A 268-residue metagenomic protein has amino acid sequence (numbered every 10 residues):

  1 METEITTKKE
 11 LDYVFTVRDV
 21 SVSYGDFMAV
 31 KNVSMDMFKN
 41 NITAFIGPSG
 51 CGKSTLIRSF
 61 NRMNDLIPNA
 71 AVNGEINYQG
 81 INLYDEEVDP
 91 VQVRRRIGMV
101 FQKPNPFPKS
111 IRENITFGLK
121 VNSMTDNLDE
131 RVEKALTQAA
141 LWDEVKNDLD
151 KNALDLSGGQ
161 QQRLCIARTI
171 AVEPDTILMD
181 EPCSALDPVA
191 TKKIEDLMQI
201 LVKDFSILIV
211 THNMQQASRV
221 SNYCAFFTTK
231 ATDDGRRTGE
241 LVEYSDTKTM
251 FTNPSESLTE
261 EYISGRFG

Functional and structural regions predicted by a protein language model:
R62-P68, E86-E87, E113-L128, A140-D143 (+1 more regions): ABC-type ATPase nucleotide-binding domains, specifically the catalytic core motifs of the NBD
N69-A71, N82-G98, V121, M250-P254: ABC ATPase NBD coupling module
E75-N82, N127-N147: Conserved ABC ATPase "signature" region
K151-L156, Q160: Conserved ABC ATPase signature
E173: Conserved catalytic motifs of ABC-family nucleotide-binding domains
I177-D180: Catalytic Walker B motif of ABC-type/P-loop ATPase nucleotide-binding domains
K230-S264: Conserved beta-strand-loop-alpha-helix hinge in the C-terminal portion of ABC ATPase nucleotide-binding domains
